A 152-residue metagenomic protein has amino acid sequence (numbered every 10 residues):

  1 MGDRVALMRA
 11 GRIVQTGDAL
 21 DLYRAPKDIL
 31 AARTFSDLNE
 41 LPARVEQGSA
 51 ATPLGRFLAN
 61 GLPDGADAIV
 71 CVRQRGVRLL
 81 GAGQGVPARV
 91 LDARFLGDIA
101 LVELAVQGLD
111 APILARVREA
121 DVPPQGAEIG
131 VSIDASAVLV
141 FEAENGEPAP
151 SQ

Functional and structural regions predicted by a protein language model:
M1, D18, Q125-G126: Hydrophobic side chains in well-ordered alpha-helices
M1-R9, P26: Asp-centered catalytic/switch region of ABC-type ATPase nucleotide-binding domains
R4, L22, R94-L96: Beta-strand-rich soluble domains of envelope-associated proteins, predominantly from Gram-negative bacteria
L7, D67-V72, Q125-D134: A short, hydrophobic beta-strand micro-motif
I13-G17, R24-A25: ABC ATPase "signature
L20, K27-L91, D98-P123, E144-E147 (+1 more regions): ATPase nucleotide-binding modules
